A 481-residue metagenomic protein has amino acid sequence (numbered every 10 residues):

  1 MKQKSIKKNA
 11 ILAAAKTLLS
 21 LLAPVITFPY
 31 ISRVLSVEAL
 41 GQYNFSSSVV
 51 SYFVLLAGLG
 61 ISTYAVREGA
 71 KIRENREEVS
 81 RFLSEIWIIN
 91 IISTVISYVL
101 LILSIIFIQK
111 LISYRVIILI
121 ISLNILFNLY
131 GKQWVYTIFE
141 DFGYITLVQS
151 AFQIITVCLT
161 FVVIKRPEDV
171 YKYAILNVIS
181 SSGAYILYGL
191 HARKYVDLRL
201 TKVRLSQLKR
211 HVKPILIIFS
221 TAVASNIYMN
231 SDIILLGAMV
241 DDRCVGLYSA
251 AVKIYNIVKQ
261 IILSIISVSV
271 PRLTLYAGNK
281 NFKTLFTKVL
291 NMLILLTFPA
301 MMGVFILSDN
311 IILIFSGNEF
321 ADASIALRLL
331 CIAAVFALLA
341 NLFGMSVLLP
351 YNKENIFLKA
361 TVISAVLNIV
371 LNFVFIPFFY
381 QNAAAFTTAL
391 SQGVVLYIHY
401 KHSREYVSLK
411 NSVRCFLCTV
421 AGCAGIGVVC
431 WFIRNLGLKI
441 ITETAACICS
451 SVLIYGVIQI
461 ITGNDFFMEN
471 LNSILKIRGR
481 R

Functional and structural regions predicted by a protein language model:
M1-K2, I6, G143, V170-N177 (+5 more regions): Interhelical loop/hinge segments that connect adjacent transmembrane helices in multipass membrane
S5-T63, Y98, V157, S181 (+3 more regions): Signature of the first transmembrane helix
N9-P24, F152, Y173-A192, L205-L275 (+3 more regions): Transmembrane helical elements of multi-pass membrane transporters/channels
L18, L55-G58, T63, S84-I112 (+6 more regions): Alpha-helical transmembrane segments of multi-pass membrane transport and lipid-handling proteins
F28-P29, G58-E74, A251, Y255-L293 (+2 more regions): Helix-loop junctions and terminal segments of transmembrane helices in multi-pass membrane transport/translocation
R115, L126-V148, I332-I363: Membrane-interface junctions at transmembrane-helix termini in multi-pass inner-membrane proteins
S122, T146-K194, V362-L367, Q381-H402 (+2 more regions): Hydrophobic alpha-helical transmembrane segments
W431-R481: Membrane-proximal transmembrane or re-entrant/amphipathic helices at the cytosolic face
